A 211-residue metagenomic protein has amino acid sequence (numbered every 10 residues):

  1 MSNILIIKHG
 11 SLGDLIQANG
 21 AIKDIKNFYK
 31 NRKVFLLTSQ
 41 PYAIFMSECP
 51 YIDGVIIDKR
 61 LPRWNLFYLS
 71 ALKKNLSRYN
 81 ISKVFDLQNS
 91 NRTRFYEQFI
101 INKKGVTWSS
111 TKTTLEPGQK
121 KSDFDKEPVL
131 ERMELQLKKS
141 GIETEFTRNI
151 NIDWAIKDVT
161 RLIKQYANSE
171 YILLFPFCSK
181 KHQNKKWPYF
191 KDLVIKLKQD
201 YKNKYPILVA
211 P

Functional and structural regions predicted by a protein language model:
M1-P211: Catalytic machinery of carbohydrate-active enzymes, primarily nucleotide-sugar-dependent glycosyltransferases
